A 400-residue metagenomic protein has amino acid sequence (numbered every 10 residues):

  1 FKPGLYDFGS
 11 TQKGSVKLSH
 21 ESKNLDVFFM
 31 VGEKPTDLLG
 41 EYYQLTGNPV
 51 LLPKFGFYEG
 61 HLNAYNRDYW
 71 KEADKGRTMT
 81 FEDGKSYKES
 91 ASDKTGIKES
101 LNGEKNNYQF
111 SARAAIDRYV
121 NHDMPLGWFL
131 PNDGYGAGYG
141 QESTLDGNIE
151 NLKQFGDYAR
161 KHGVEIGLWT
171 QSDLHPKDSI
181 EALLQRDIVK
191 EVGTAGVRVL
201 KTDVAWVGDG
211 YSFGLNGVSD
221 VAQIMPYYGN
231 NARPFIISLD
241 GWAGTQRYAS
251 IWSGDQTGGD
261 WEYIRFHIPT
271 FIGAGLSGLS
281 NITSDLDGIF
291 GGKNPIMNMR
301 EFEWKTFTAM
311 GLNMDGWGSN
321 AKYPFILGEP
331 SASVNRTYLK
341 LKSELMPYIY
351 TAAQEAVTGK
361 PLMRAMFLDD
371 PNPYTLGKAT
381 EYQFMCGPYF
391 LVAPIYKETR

Functional and structural regions predicted by a protein language model:
F1-R400: Catalytic-domain carbohydrate-binding cleft regions of carbohydrate-active enzymes
